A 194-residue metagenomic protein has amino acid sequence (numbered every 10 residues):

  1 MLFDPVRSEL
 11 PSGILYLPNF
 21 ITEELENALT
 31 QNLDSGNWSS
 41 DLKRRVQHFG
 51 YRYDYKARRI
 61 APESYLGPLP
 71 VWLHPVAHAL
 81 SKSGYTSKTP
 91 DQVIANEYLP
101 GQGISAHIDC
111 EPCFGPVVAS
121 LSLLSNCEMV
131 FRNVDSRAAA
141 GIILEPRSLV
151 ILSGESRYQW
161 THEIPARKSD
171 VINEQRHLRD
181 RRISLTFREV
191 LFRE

Functional and structural regions predicted by a protein language model:
M1-E194: Non-heme Fe(II) oxygenase metal-center motifs and adjacent flexible, charged/small-residue loops
